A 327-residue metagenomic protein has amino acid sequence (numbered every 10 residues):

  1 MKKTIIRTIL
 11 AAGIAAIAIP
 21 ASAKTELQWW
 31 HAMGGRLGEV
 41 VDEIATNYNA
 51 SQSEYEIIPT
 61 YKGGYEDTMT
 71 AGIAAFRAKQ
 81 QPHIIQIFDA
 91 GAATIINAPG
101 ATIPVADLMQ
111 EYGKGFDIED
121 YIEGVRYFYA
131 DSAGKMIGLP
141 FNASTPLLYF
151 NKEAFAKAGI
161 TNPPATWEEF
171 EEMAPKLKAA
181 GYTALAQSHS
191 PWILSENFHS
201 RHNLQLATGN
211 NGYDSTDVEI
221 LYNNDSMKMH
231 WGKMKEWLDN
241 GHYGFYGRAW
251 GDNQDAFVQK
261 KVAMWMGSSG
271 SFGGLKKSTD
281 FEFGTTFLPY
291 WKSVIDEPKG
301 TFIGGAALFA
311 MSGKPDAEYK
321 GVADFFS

Functional and structural regions predicted by a protein language model:
K24-G34, Y55-T60, I84, I137: Short, well-ordered beta-strand elements
L27-E43, K62-Y65, S144: Extracytoplasmic "Venus flytrap"
E43, N47-Y121, E153-A165, Q254-A256 (+3 more regions): Extracytoplasmic "Venus flytrap"/periplasmic binding protein-like
A50-S51, A78, A158, E236-N240 (+1 more regions): Extracytoplasmic/periplasmic substrate-recognition and gating elements
A90-T145, E171, N197-H199, S226 (+1 more regions): Hinge/lid segment of periplasmic solute-binding proteins
A106-Y121, Q205-M229, K277-S278, Y290-G300: Short, solvent-exposed loop/beta-turn-alpha elements that line the ligand-binding surface or hinge of extracytoplasmic
S132-F141, P146, E171-E219, V262: Extracytoplasmic/periplasmic solute-binding protein
A174-L177, S215-G247: Glycine-centered hinge/linker elements that transmit conformational signals in sensory and ligand-binding systems
